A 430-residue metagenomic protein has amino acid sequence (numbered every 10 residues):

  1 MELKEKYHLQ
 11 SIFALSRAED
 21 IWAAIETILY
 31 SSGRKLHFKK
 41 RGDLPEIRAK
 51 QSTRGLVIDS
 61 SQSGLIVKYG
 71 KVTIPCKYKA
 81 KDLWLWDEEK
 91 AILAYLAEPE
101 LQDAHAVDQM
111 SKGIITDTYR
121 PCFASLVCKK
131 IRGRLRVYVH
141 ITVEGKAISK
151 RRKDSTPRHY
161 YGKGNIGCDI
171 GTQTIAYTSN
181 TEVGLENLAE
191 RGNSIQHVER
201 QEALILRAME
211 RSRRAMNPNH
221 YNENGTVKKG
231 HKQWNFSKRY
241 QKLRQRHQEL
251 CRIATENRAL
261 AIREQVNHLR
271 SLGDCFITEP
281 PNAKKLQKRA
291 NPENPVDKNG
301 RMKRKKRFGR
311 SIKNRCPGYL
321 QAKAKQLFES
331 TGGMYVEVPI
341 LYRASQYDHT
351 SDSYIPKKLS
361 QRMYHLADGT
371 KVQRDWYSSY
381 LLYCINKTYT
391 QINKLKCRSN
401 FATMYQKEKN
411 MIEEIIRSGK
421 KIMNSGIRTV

Functional and structural regions predicted by a protein language model:
M1-I131, R310, N314: Acidic carboxylate diad motif detector
R120-C122, G133-V137, G164: Residues at beta-strand starts and edge strands
V137-V430: Positively charged, helix-rich recognition surfaces that bind polyanionic ligands
